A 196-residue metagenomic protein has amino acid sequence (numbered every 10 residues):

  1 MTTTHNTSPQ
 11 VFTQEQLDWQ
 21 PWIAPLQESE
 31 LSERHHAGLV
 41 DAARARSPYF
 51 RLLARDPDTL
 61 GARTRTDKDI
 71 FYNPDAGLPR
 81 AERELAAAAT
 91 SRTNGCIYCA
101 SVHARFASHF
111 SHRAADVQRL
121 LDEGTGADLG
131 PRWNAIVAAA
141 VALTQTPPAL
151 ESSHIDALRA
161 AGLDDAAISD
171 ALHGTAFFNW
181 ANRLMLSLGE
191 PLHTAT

Functional and structural regions predicted by a protein language model:
M1-T196: Hydrophobic alpha-helical segments
